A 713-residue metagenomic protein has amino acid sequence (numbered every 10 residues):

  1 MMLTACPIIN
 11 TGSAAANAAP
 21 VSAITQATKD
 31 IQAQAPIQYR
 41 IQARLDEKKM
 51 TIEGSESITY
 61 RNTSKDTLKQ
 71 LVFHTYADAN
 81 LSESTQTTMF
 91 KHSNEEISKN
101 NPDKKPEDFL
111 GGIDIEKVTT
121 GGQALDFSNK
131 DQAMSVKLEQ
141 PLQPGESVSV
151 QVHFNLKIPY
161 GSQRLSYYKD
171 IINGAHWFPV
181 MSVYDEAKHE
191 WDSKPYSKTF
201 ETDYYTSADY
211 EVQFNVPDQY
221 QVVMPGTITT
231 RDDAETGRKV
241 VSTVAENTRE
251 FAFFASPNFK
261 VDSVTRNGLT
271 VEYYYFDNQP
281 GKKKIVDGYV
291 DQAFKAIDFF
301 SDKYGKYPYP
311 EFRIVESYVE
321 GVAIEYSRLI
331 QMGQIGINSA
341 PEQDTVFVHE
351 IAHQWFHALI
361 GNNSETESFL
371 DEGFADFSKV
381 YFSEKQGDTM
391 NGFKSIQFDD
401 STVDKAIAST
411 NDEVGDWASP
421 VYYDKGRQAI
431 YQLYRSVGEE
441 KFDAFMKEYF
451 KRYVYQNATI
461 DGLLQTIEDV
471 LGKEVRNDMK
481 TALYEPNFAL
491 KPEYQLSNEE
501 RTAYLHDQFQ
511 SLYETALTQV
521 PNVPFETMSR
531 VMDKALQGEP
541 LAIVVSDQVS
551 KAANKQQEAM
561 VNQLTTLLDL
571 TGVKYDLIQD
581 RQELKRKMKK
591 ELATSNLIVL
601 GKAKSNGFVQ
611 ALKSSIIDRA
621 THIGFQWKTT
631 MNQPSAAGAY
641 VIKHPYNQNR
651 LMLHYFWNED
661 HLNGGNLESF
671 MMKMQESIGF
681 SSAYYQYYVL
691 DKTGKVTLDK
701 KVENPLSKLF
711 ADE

Functional and structural regions predicted by a protein language model:
C6-E53, K491-L517: N-terminal, polar/Ser/Thr-rich
S13, Q42, S57, E95-K117 (+3 more regions): Extended, low-hydrophobicity, Ser/Thr/Pro/Gly-biased non-transmembrane segments
Y60-S64: Asparagine-centered strand-capping/turn motif at beta-strand->loop junctions
E201-V348: Hydrophobic helix-coil surface modules that form long, contiguous segments used for peptide/substrate interaction
Q331-M390: Zinc-dependent metallopeptidase catalytic helix centered on the HExxH motif and its immediate flanking segment
T366-Q428, R435-S436, Y453, L483: Acidic/His/Gly-enriched intrinsically disordered linker/tail segments that often contain short helix/coil "MoRF-like"
M390, Y422-E493: Amphipathic alpha-helical substructures
T518-E713: Solvent-exposed alpha-helical segments and adjacent loops that form catalytic or protein-interaction surfaces
